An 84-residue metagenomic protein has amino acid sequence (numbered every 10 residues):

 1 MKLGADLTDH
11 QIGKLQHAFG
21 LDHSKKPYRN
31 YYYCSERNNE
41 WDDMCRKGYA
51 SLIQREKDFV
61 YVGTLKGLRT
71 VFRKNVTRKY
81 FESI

Functional and structural regions predicted by a protein language model:
M1-N39, V76-T77: Short amphipathic alpha-helical interface segments
A18-D22, G48-Y49, V71: Generic structural signal for hydrophobic core residues of well-folded globular domains
Y32, S51, V60-V62: Ordered hydrophobic segments in well-structured contexts
C45-R55: A short, conserved structural fragment
F59-I84: Short, amphipathic alpha-helical interaction segments positioned at domain boundaries
